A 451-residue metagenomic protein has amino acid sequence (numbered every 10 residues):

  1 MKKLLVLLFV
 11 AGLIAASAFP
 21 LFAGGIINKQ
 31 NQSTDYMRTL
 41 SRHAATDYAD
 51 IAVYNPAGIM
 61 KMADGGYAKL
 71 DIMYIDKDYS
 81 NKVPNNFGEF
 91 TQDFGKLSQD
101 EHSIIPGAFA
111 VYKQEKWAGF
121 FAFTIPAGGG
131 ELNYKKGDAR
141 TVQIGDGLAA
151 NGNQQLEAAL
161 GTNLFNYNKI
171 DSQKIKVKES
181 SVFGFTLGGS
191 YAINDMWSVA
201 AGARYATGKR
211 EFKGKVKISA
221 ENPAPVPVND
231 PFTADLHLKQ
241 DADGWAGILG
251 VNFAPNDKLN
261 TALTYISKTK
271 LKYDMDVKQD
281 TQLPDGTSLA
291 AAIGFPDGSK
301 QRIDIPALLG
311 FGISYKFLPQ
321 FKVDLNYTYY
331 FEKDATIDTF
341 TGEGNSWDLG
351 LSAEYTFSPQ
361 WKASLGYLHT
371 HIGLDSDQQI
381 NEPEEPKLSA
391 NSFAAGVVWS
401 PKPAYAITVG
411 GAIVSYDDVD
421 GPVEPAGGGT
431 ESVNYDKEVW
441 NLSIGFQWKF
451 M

Functional and structural regions predicted by a protein language model:
M1-Q30, M451: Cleavable N-terminal export/targeting peptides
A15-A16, A68, K217, I372: Residues in and immediately flanking transmembrane alpha helices
A18-A127, P386: N-terminal, post-signal peptide beta-strand-biased segments of exported outer-membrane/organellar beta-barrel and other
F22-R38, D47, I105, K113-M451: Outer-membrane beta-barrel porins/channels
